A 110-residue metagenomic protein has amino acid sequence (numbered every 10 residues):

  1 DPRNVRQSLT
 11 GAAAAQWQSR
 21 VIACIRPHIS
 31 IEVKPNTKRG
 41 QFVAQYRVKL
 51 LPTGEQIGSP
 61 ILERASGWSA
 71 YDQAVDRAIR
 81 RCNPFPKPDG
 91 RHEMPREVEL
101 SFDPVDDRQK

Functional and structural regions predicted by a protein language model:
D1-V5, A23-S30, K49-R64, Q73-K87 (+1 more regions): Conserved "boundary/linchpin" sites in short secondary-structure elements
S8-S19, S66-Q73: Soluble non-cytosolic domains of exported or imported proteins
S8-T10, T37, T53: Residue-identity detector for threonine
I31-K38: Surface-exposed helix-capping loop/turn segments at secondary-structure junctions
R39-A44: Short, small/polar residue-rich loop motifs at catalytic or cofactor-binding pockets
